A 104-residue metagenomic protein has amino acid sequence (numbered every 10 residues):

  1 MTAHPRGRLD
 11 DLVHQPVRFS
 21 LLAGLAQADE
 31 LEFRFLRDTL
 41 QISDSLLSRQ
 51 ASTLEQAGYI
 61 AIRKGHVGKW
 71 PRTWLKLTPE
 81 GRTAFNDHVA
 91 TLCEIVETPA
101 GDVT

Functional and structural regions predicted by a protein language model:
M1-R6, A23, Q27, R82-T104: Amphipathic alpha-helical dimerization/coiled-coil segments that flank or bridge DNA-binding/regulatory modules
P5-L46, V67-K76: N-terminal helix-turn-helix DNA-binding core of bacterial DNA-binding proteins
A51-S52: Short, hydrophobic-biased segments on the C-terminal half of alpha helices that form "recognition helices"
G58: Glycine-centered, phosphate/nucleic-acid-interacting loop/turn motifs that mediate DNA/RNA or nucleotide
I62: Short beta-strand "wing" residues that participate in macromolecule-binding interfaces
L77-G81: Accessory beta->alpha helical hairpin/"wing" motif in late/C-terminal subdomains of nucleic-acid enzymes
